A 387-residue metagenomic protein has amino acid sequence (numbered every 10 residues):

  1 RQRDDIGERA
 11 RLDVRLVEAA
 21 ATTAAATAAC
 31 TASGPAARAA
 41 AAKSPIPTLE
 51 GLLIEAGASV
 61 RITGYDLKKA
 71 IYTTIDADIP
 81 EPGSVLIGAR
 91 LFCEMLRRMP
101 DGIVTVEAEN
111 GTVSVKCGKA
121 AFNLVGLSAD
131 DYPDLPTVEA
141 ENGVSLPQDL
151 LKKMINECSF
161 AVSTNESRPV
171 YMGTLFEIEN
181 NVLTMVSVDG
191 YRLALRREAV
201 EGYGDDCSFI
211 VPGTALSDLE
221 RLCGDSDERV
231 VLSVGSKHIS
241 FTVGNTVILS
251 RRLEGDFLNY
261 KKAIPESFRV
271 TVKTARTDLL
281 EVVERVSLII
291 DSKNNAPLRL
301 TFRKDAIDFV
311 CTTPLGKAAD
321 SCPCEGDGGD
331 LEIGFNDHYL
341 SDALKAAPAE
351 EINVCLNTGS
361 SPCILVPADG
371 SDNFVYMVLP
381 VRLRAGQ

Functional and structural regions predicted by a protein language model:
R1-G34: N-terminal low-complexity segments that are often proline-rich with Ser/Thr-Pro
A20-A21, A28, A32-Q387: Structural preference for solvent-exposed beta-strand-turn elements and adjacent flexible terminal/loop segments within
